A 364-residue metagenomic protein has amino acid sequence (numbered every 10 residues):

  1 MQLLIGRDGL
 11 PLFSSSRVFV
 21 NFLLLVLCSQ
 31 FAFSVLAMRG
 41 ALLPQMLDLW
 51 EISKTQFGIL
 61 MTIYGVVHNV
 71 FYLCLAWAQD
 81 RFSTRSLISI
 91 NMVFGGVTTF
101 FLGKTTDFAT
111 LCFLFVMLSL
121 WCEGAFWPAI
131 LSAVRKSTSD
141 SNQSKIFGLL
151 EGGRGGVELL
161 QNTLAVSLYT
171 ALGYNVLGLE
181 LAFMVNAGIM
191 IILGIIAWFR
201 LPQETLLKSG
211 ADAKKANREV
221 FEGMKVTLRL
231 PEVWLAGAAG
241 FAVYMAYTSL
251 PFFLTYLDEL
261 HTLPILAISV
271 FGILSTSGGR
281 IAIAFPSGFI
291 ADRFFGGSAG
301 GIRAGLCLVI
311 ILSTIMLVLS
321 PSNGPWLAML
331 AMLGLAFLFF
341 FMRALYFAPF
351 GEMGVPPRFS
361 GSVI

Functional and structural regions predicted by a protein language model:
R39-L43, E158-A165, L230-A284, R343: Extracytoplasmic gate region of multi-pass secondary transporters
V70-F108: Conserved MFS/SLC helix-loop-helix module at the cytosolic interface between two early adjacent transmembrane helices
F71-S83, A282-G297: Helix-to-loop junctions at the C-terminal end of transmembrane segments in multipass secondary transporters
R81-M92, D292-L308: Cytoplasmic membrane-interface "Motif A"-like loop-to-helix N-cap segments of 12-TM Major Facilitator Superfamily
V93-D107, C307-S322: C-terminal ends and interior cores of transmembrane alpha-helices in multi-pass membrane transporters/permeases
L114-G153: Cytoplasmic helix-loop-helix junction between adjacent transmembrane helices in 12-TM secondary transporters
S144-Y169: Glycine-rich segments within core transmembrane alpha-helices of 12-TM secondary carriers
W198-E222: Flexible cytoplasmic inter-helical loops of multi-pass small-molecule transporters
